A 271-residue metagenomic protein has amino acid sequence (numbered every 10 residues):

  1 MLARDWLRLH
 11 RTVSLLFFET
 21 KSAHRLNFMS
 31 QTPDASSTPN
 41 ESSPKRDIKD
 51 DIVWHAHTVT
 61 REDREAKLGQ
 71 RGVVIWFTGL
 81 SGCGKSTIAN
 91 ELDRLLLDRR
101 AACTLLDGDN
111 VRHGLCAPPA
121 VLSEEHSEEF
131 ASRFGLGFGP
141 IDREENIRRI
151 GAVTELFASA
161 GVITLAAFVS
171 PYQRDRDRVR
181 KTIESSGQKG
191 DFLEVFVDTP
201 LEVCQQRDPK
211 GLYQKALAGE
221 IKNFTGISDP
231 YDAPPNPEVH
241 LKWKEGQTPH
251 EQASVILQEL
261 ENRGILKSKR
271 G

Functional and structural regions predicted by a protein language model:
W6, V13, F17-F18, H24-V74: Extreme N-terminal, non-catalytic leader segments that precede Walker-type/kinase nucleotide-binding cores
F77: Hydrophobic anchor at the beta1->P-loop junction of P-loop NTPases
S81: The conserved Walker
K85: Conserved lysine of the Walker
N90-R149: Conserved substrate/cofactor phosphate-moiety recognition/catalytic segment in nucleotide-dependent phosphotransferases
V121-L122, G137, T154-A216: ATP-dependent NMP and nucleoside kinases share a basic, alpha-helical "lid"
D198-L201, Q206-S254, N262-G271: Small-molecule kinase domains that catalyze NTP-dependent phosphoryl transfer to phosphate-bearing small molecules
